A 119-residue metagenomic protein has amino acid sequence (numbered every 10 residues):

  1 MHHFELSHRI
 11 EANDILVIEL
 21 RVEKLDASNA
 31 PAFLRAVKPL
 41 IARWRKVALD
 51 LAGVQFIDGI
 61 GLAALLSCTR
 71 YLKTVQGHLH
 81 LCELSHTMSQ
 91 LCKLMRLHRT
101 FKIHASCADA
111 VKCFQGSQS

Functional and structural regions predicted by a protein language model:
M1-H2, I10-E11, A52-F56: Short acidic/polar alpha-helix capping motifs at helix-coil junctions
H3-R35: STAS-typified acidic loop motif
S7, C82, H104: General small-molecule cofactor/ligand-binding pocket signal
E11-N13, H86, A108: Residues that form or immediately flank small-molecule/cofactor binding pockets and catalytic motifs
E23-F101: Amphipathic alpha-helical interaction surfaces in cytosolic regulatory modules
K102-S106, A110: Short acidic-hydrophobic, aromatic-tinged amphipathic segments that line or gate anion-handling sites
K112-S119: Short, charged, intrinsically disordered terminal tails
